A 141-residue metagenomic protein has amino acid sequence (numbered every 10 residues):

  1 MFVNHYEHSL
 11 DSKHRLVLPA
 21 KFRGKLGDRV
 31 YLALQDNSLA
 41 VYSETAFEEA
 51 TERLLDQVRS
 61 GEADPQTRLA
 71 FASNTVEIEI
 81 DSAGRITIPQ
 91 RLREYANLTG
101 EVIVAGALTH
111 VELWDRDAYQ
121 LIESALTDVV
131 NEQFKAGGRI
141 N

Functional and structural regions predicted by a protein language model:
M1-Y6, S12, F22-I78, S82-A83 (+1 more regions): Flexible "stalk/tail and boundary" regions
